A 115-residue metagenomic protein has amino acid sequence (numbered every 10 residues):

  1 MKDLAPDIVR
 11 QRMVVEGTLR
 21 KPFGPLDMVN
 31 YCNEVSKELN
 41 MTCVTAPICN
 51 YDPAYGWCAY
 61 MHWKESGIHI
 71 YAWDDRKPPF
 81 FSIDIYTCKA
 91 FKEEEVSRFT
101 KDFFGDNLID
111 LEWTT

Functional and structural regions predicted by a protein language model:
M1-T115: Polybasic/polar functional segments that serve as interface/processing modules
